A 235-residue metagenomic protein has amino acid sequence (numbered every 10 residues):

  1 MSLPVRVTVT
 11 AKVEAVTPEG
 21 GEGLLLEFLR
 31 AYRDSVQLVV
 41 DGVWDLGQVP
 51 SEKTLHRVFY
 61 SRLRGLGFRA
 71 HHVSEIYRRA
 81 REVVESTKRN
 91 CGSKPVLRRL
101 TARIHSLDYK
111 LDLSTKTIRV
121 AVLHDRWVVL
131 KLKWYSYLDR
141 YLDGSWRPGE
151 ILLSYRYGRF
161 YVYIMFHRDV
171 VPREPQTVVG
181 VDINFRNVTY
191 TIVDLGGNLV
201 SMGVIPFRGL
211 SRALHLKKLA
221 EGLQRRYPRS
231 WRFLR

Functional and structural regions predicted by a protein language model:
M1-R235: Nucleic-acid substrate recognition interfaces
